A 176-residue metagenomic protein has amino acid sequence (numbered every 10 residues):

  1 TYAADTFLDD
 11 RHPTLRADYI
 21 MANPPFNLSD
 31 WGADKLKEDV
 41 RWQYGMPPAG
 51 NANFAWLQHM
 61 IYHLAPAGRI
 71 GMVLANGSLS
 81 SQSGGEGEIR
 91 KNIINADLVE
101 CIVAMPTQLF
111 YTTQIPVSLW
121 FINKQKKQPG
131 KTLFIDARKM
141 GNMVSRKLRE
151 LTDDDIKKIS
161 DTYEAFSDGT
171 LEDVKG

Functional and structural regions predicted by a protein language model:
T1-Y2, K37: Low-complexity, intrinsically disordered or weakly predicted helical/coil tracts enriched in serine/threonine
Y2-L8: Conserved SAM/SAH-binding loop
L8-G176: A conserved structural/catalytic subdomain of Rossmann-like adenosyl-cofactor enzymes
